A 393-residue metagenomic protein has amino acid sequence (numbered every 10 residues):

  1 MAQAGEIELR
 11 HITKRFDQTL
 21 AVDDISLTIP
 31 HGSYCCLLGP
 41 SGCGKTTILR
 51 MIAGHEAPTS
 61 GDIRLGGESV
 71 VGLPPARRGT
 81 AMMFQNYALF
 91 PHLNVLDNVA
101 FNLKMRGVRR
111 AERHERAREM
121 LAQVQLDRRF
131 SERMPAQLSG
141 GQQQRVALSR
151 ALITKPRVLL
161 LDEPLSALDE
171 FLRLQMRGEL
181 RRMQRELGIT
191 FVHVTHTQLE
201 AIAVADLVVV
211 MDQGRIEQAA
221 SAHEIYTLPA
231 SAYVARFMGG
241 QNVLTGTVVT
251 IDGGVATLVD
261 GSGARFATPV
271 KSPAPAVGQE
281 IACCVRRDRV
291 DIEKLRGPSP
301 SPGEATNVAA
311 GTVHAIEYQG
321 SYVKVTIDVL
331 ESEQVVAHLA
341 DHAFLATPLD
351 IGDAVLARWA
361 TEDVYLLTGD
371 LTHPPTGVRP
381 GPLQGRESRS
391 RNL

Functional and structural regions predicted by a protein language model:
L38-P40: The feature captures the beta-strand-to-loop junction immediately N-terminal to the Walker
A53: Helix-to-loop junction immediately C-terminal to a conserved catalytic motif
T59-D62, E112, Q213, T245: Conserved coupling/switch loops of ABC nucleotide-binding domains, chiefly the family-specific signature
G61-S69: Conserved ABC transporter NBD signature motif
P75-A81, Q85, L89-R236: ABC ATPase nucleotide-binding domains
I251-L393: Non-catalytic connector elements of ABC transporters
